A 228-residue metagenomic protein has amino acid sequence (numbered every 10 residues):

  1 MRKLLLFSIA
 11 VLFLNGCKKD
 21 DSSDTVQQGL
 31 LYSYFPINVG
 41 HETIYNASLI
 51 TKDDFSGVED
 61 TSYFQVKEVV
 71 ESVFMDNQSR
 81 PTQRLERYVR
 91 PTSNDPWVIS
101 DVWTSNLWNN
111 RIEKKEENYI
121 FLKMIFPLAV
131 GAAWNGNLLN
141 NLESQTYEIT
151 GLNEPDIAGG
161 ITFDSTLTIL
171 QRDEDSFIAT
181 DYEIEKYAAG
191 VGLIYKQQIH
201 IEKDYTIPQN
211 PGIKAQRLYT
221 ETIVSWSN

Functional and structural regions predicted by a protein language model:
M1-L4, K18-K19: Positively charged n-region of N-terminal signal peptides that target proteins for export
L5-I9: Sec-dependent signal peptide hydrophobic core
F13-G16: C-terminal motif of bacterial Sec signal peptides marking the signal peptidase cleavage site
K18-N228: Conserved functional acidic sites
